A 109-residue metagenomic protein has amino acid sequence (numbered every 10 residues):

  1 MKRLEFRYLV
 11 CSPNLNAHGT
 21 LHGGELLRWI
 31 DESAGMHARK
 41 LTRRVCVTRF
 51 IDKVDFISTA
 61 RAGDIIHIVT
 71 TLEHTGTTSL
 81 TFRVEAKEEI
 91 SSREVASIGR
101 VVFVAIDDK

Functional and structural regions predicted by a protein language model:
M1-F50, V104-K109: Hot-dog-fold acyl-thioester-processing enzymes
K2-F6, F56, R61-A62, E73-K109: HotDog/MaoC-like acyl-thioester-processing domains
K53: Long, contiguous binding/interaction regions
